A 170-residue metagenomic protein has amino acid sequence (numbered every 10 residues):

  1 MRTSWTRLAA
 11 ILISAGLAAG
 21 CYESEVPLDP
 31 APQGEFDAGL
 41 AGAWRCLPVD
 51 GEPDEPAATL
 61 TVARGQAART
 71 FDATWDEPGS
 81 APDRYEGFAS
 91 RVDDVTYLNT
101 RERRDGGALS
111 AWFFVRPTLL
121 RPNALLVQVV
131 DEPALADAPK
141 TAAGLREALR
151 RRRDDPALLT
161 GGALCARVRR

Functional and structural regions predicted by a protein language model:
M1-A9: Bacterial N-terminal signal peptides that target proteins for export
I11-A15: Hydrophobic alpha-helical membrane-embedded or membrane-associated segments
L17-G20: C-terminal motif of bacterial Sec signal peptides marking the signal peptidase cleavage site
Y22-G39, L47-T59, A63-R170: Calycin-type beta-barrel ligand-binding domains and close structural analogs
